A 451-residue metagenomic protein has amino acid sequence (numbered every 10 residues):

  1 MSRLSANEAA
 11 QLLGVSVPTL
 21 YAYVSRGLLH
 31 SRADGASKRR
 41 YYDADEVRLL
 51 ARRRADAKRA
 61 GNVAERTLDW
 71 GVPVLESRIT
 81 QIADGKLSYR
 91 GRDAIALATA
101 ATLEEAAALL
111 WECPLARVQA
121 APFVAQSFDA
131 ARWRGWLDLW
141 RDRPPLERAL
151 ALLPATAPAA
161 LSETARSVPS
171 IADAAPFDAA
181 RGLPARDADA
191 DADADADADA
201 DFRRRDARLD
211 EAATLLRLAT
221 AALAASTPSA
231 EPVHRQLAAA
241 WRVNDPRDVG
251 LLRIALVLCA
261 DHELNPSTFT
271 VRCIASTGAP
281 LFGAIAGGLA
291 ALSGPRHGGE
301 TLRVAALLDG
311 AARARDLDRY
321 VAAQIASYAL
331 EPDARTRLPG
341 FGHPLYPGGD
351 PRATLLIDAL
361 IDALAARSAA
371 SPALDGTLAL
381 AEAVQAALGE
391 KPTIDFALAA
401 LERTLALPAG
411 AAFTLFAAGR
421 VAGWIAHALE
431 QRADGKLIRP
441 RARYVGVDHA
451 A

Functional and structural regions predicted by a protein language model:
S2-D189, D197-A451: Hydrophobic alpha-helical bundle cores within soluble ligand-binding/oligomerization subdomains
